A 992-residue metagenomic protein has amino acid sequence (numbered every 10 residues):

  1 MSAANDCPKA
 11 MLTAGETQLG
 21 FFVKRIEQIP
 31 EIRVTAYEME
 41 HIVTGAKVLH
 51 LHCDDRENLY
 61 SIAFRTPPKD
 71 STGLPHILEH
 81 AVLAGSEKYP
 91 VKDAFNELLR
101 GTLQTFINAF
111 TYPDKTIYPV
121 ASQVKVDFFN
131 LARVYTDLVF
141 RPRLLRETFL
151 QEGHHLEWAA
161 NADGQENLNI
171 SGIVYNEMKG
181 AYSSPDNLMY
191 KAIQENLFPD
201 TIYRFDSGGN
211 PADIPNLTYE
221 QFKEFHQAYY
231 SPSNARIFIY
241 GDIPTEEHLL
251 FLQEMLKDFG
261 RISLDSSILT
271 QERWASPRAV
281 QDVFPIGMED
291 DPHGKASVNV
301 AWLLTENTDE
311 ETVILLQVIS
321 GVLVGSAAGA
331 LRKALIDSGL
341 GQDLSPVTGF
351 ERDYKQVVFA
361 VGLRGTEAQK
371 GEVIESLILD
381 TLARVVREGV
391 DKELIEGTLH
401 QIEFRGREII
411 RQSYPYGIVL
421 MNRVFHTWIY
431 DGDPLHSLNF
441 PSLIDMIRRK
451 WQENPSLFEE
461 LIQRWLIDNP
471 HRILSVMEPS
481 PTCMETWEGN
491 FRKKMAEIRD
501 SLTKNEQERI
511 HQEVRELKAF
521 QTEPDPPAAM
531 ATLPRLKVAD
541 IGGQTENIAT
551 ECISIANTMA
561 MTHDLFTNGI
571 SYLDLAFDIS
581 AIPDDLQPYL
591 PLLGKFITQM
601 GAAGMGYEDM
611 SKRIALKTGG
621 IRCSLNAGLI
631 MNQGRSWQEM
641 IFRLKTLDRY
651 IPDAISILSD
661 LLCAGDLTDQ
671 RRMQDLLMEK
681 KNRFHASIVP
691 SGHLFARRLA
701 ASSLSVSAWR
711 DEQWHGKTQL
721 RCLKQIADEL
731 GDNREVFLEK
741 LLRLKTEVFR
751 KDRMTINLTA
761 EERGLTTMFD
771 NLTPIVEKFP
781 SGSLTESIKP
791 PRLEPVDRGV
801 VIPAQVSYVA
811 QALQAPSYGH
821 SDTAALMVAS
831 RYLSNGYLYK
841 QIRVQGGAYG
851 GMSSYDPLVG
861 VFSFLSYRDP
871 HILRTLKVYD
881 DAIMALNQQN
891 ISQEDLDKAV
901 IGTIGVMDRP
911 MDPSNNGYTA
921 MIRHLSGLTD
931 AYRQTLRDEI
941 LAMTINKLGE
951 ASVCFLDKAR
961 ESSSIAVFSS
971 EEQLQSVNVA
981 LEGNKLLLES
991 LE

Functional and structural regions predicted by a protein language model:
S2-L59: Non-catalytic terminal extensions that flank enzyme cores
K9-A10, I447, E460-I548, R698-V801 (+6 more regions): Long, compositionally biased intrinsically disordered regions
H52-D54, S61-A63, Y175, K179-S183 (+11 more regions): His/Glu-based metal-binding/catalytic segments typifying zinc-dependent metallopeptidases
E57-P67, P75, D93-R141, T148-N161 (+12 more regions): M16 family metallopeptidases and their MPP-like homologs
E79, L83, G594: Short active-site segment of divalent metal-dependent hydrolases/proteases that encodes the spacing between
A84-G85, G209-A235: A conserved hydrophobic secondary-structure block that centers on an alpha-helix together with its immediately flanking
F106, K223-Q227, P285-M288, P346-E351 (+11 more regions): Generic recognition of flexible, low-complexity loop/linker segments
Q165, S171, K223-M255, F737-L772: Non-catalytic, conformational "gating/processing" segments within enzyme and secreted inhibitor domains
